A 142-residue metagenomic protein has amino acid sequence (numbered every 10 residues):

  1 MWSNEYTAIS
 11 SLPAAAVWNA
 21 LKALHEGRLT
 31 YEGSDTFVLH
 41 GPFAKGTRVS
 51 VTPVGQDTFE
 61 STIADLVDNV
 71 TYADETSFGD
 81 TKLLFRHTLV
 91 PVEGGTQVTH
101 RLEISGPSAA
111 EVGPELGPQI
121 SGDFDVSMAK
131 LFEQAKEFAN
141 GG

Functional and structural regions predicted by a protein language model:
M1-G41: Hydrophobic ligand-binding cavity/cleft-lining segments
N4-S10, H87, H100-L102: A structural signal for short, well-ordered beta-strand segments
I9, K22-H25, A64, T71-A73 (+4 more regions): Hydrophobic small-molecule pocket/channel-lining residues, especially in calycin-type beta-barrels
V17-R28, V49, I63, D74 (+2 more regions): Hydrophobic pocket/interface hotspot
V38-P42, T62-D65: Short, exposed beta-strand/loop patches in secreted or surface proteins that constitute
K45-V51: Secreted/surface-exposed cysteine- and glycine-rich disulfide frameworks
P53-Q97, E103-S108: Hydrophobic-ligand binding "helix-grip"
E103-G142: A conserved amphipathic terminal alpha-helix motif
